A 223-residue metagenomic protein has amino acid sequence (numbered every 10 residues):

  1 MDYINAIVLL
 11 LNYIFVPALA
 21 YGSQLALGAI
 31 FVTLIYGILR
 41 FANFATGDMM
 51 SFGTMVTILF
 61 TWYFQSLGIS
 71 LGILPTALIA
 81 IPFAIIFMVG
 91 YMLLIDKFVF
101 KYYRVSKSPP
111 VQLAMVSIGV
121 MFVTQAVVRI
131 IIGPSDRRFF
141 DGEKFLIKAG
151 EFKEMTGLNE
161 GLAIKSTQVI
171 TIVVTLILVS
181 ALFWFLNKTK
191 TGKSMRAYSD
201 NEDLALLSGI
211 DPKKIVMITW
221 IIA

Functional and structural regions predicted by a protein language model:
M1-G28, V56, L67-I79, S106-V111 (+3 more regions): Membrane-interfacial amphipathic/re-entrant helices at transmembrane-helix boundaries
L10-F60, L94, F98-Q112, D203: Single transmembrane alpha-helix segments in multi-pass membrane proteins
A29-I38, T57, Y91-K97, V120 (+6 more regions): Alpha-helical transmembrane segments of polytopic integral membrane proteins, especially the permease/helical cores
D48-F52, A77-I85, V111-V116, V169-V173 (+1 more regions): Hydrophobic alpha-helical transmembrane segments
T54-L59, A84-Y91, I118-V128, I172-F183 (+1 more regions): Hydrophobic core segments of alpha-helical transmembrane domains in multi-pass membrane transport and ion-translocation
G68-V120: Alpha-helical transmembrane segments within multi-pass membrane transporters and channels
I118, F122-G157: Extracellular/periplasmic helix-loop junction at the C-terminal end of a transmembrane helix in multi-pass membrane
A163-A223: Helix-loop-helix "hairpin" substructures at the membrane interface of multi-pass membrane proteins
